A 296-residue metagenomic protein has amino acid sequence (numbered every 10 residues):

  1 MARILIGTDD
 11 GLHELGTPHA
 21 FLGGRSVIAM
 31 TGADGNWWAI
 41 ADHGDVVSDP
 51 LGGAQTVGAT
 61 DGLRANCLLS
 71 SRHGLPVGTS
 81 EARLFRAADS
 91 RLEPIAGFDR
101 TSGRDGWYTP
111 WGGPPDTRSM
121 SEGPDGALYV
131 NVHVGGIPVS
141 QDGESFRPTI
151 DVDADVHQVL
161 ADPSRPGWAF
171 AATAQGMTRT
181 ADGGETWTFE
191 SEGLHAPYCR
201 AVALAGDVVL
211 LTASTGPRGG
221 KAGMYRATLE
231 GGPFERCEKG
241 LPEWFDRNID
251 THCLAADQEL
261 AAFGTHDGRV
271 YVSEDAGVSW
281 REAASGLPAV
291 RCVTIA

Functional and structural regions predicted by a protein language model:
M1-A296: Extracellular glycan-interacting surfaces
